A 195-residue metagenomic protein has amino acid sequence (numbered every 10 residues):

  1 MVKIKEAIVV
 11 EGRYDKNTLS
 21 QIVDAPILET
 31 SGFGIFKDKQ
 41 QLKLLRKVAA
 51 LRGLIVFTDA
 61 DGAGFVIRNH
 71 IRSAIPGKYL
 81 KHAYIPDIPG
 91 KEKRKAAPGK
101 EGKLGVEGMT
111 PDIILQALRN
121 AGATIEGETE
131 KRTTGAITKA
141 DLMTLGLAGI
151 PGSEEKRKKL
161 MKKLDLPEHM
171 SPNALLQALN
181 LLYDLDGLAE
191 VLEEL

Functional and structural regions predicted by a protein language model:
E6-A7, R13-N17, Q21-L51: Acidic, glycine-rich catalytic loops of TOPRIM or P-loop NTPase phosphate-binding modules used across DNA replication
V10-E11, T58: Short beta-strand scaffold positions
Y14-D15, D61-A63, I88-G90: Conserved nucleotide-binding/hydrolysis micro-motifs of P-loop NTPases
G34-K37, F57-I67: Acidic, metal-coordinating catalytic cores used for nucleic-acid/nucleotide bond scission and strand-transfer chemistry
G34-K37, L45, A50, I75-P89 (+1 more regions): Replace "Mg2+/Mn2+-dependent" with "divalent metal-dependent
L44, G62-F65, N69-P76, D112 (+1 more regions): Phosphate- and other anionic-substrate recognition elements at nucleic-acid/protein interfaces
I85-R132, K139-L142: Activity-critical C-terminal alpha-helical subdomain
Q116-R119, A123, E128-L195: C-terminal, charge/polar-rich interaction regions
